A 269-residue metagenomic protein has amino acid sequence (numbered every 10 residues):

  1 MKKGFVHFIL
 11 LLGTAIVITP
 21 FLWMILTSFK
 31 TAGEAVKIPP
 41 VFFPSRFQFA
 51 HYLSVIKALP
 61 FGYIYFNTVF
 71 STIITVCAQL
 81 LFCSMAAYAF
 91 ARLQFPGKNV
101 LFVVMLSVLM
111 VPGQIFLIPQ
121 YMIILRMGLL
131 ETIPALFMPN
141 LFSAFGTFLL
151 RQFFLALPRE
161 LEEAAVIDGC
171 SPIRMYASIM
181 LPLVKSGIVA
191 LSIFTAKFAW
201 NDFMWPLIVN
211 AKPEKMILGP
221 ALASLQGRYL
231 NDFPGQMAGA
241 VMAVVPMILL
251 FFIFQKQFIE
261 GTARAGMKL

Functional and structural regions predicted by a protein language model:
M1-L269: A hydrophobic, multi-pass inner-membrane permease signature
